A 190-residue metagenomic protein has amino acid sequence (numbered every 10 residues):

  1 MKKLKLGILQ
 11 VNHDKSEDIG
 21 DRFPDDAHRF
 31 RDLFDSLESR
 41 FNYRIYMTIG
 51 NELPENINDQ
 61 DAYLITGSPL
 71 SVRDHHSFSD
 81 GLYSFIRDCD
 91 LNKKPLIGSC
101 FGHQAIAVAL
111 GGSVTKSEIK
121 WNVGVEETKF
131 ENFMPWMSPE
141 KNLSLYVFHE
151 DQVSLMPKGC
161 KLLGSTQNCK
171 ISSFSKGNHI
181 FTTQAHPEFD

Functional and structural regions predicted by a protein language model:
M1-S77, G81, D88-N92: N-terminal beta1-alpha1 cap of cysteine-dependent amidohydrolase-like domains
K2-N12, R29, L33, E55 (+4 more regions): Amide-donor transfer/coupling interface in amidating biosynthetic enzymes
D14, N51, S71, Q104 (+4 more regions): Surface-exposed, flexible loop/turn segments at secondary-structure boundaries
D18, D74-H75, A107-A109, P157 (+1 more regions): Short glycine-/acidic-enriched loop or helix-start segments at secondary-structure transitions that form or flank
N42-R44, S113, S144, K161: Conserved beta-strand segments of alpha/beta enzyme cores
I45-T48, K116, V147, G164: Short loop/edge segments at beta-strand edges and connector loops that shape dinucleotide/nucleotide cofactor-binding
N51-L53, G112-V114, I171: A short, acidic/glycine-rich surface segment
T66-N132: Cysteine-nucleophile active-site neighborhood
